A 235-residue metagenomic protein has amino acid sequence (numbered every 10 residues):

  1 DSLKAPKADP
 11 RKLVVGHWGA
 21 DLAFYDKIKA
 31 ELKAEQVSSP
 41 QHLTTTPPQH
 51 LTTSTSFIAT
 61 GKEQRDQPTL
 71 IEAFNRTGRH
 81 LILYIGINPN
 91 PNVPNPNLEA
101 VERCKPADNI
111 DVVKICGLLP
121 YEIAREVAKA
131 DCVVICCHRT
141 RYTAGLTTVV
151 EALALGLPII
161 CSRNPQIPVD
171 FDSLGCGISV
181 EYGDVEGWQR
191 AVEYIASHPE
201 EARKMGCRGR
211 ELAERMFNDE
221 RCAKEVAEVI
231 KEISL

Functional and structural regions predicted by a protein language model:
D1-K27, E31, Q36: Donor nucleotide-sugar binding/catalytic pocket of nucleotide-sugar-dependent glycosyltransferases
E35, P48-R65, L70-I82: Conserved donor-binding/catalytic core segment of Leloir-type glycosyltransferases
S54, I85, V93-V127: Nucleotide-activated donor-binding/catalytic signature segment of Leloir-type glycosyltransferases, i.e., the conserved
E72, L119-D131, A154, D172: Short acidic alpha-helix that forms the nucleotide-activated donor recognition element in Leloir-type transferases
V127-Y142, L157: Acidic donor-binding loop of glycosyltransferase active sites
H138-R139, L157, C161-P168, Y182: Short glycine-rich donor-binding/catalytic loop of glycosyltransferases that coordinates the nucleotide-sugar
L174-V185, Y194-P199: Conserved acidic donor-binding segment of nucleotide-sugar-dependent glycosyltransferases
R190, Y194, E201-M216, E225-E228: A short, well-ordered alpha-helix in the C-terminal region of glycosyltransferases
